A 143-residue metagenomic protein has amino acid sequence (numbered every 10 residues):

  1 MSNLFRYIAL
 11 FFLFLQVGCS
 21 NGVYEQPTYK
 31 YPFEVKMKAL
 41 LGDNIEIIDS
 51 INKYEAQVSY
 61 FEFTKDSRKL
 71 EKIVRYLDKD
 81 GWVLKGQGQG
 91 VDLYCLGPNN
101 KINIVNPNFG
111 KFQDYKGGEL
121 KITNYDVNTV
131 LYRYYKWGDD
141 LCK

Functional and structural regions predicted by a protein language model:
S2-L10: Sec-dependent signal peptide recognition, specifically the positively charged N-region followed immediately by
L15-G18: C-terminal motif of bacterial Sec signal peptides marking the signal peptidase cleavage site
S20-K53, E62-K143: An acidic-aromatic pocket/loop used at catalytic or ligand-binding sites
